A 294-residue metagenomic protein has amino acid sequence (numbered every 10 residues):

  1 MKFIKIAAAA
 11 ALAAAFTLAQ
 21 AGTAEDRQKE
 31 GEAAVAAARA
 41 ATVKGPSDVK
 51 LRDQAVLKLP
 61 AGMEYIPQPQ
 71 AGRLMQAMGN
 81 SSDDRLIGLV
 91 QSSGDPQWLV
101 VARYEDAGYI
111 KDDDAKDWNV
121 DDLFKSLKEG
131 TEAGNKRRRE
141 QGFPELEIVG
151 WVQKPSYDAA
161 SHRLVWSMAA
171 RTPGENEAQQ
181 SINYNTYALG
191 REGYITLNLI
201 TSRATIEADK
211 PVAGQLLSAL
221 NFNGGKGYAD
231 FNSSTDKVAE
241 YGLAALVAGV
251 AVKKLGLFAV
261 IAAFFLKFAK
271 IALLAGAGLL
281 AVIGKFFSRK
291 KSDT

Functional and structural regions predicted by a protein language model:
M1-K5: Positively charged n-region of N-terminal signal peptides that target proteins for export
I6-A7, L51: Short hydrophobic "helix-edge" motifs at membrane interfaces and signal-peptide entry regions
A7-A15: Bacterial N-terminal signal peptides
L18-T294: N-terminal targeting sequences that direct proteins away from the cytosol to non-cytosolic compartments
